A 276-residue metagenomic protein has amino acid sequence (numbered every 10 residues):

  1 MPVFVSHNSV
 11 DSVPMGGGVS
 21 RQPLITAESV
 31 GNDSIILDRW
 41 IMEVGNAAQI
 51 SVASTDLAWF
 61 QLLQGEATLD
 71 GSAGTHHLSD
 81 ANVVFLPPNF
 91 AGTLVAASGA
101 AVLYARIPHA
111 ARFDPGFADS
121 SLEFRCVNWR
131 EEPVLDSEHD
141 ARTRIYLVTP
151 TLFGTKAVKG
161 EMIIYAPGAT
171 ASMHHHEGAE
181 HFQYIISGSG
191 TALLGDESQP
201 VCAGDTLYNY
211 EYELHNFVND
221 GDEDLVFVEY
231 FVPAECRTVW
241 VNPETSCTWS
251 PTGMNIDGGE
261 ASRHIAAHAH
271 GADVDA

Functional and structural regions predicted by a protein language model:
M1-S34, Q49, D80, G99-A101 (+3 more regions): A short, N-terminal "cap"/entry segment at the start of jelly-roll beta-barrel domains of the cupin/DSBH fold
R21-T26, I36-S54, V148-T149, E161-H176 (+1 more regions): Conserved short histidine dyad/triad with adjacent acidic residue
R39-M42, V52-L69, M162-P167, H175-L194 (+1 more regions): Short, conserved beta-strand element in jelly-roll/cupin
T55, G99, F153, G178 (+1 more regions): Short strand-connecting beta-turns/loops that link adjacent beta-strands
W59, S72-N89, D196-Y212: Short acidic-glycine-tyrosine-enriched beta hairpin
E66-T68, A91, S189-T191, L214 (+1 more regions): Structural motif
F85, S98-D114, Y208, D222-T238: A short hydrophobic beta-strand segment most commonly corresponding to one strand of the jelly-roll/cupin
L94-A97, F217-G221: Asparagine-centered strand-capping/turn motif at beta-strand->loop junctions
